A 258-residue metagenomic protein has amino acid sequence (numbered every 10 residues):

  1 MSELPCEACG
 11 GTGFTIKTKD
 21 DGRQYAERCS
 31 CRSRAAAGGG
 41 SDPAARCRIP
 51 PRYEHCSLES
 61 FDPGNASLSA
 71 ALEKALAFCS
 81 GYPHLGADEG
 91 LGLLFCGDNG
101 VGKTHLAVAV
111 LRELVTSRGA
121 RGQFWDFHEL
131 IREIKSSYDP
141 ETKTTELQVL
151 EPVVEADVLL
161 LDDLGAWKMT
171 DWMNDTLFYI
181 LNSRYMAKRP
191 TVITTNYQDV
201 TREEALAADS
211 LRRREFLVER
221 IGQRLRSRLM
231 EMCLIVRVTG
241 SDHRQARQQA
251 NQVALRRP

Functional and structural regions predicted by a protein language model:
M1-A70, G240, Q248-P258: A short, basic N-terminal segment
F61, W125, V236-V238: Hydrophobic residues at beta-strand termini and immediately following loops that shape nucleotide-binding pockets
D62-L93: Pre-Walker A (pre-P-loop) alpha-helix and adjacent loop at the N terminus of AAA/AAA+ ATPase modules, a conserved
S69-A75, L111, V115-E155, D171: Short glycine-rich substrate-engagement loop in P-loop NTPases that contacts/grips substrate
G86-A107: Walker A/P-loop nucleotide-binding motif
T116, R132-E133, S137, A166-P258: Replace "adjacent to P-loop NTPase cores in ATP/GTP-dependent enzymes" with "adjacent to NTP-binding cores
A120-R121, E155-V158, A187-I193: Loop/turn-to-beta-strand initiation segments
